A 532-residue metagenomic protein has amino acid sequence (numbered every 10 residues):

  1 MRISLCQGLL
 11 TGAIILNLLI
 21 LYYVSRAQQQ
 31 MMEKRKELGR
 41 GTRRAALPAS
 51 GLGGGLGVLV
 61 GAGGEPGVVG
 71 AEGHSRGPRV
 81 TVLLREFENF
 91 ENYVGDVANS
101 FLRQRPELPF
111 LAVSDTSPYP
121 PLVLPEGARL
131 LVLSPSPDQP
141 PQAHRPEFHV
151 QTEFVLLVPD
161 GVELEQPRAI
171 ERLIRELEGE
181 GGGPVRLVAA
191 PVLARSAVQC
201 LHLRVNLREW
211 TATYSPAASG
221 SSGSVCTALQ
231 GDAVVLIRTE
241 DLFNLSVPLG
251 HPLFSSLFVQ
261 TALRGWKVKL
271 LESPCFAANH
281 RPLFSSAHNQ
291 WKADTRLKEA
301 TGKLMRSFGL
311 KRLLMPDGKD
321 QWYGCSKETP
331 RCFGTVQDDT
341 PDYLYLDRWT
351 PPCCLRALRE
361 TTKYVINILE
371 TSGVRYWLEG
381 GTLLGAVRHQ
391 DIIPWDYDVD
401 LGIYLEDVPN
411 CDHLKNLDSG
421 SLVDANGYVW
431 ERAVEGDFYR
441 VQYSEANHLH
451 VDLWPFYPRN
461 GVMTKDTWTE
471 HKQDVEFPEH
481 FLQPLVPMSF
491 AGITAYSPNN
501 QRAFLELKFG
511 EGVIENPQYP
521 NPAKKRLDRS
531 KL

Functional and structural regions predicted by a protein language model:
M1-L47: N-terminal signal-anchor transmembrane helix specifying type II single-pass membrane topology of secretory-pathway
L9, L16, D347-S372, N416-K508 (+1 more regions): Conserved catalytic core of two-metal-ion nucleotidyltransferases
G12-L19, G39-G67, G220-V225, Q230-D232 (+4 more regions): C-terminal catalytic/acceptor-binding lobe
S75, D96-L108: Short, acidic, metal-binding catalytic loop of nucleotide-sugar glycosyltransferases
P141-V155: Active-site nucleotide-sugar/metal-binding loop of Leloir-type enzymes
Q151-E165, G402: Short beta-strand-to-loop acidic/aromatic patch adjacent to the donor-nucleotide binding site
E165-S246, A425-F456, M463-H471: Conserved catalytic core of nucleotide-sugar-dependent glycosyltransferases
I366-Y397, P409: Active-site nucleotide-donor binding segment shared across nucleotidyl transfer reactions
